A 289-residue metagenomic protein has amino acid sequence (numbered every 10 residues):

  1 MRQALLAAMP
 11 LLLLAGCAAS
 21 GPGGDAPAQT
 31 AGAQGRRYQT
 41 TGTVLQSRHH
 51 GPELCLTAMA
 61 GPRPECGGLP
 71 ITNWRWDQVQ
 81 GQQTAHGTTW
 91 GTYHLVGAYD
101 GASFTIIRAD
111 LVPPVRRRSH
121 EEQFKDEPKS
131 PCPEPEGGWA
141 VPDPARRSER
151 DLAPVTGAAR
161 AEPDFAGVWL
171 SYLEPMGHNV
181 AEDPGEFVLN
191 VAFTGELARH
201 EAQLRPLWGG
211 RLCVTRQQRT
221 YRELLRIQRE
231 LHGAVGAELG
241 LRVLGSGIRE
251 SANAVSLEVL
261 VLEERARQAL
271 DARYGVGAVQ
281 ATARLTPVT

Functional and structural regions predicted by a protein language model:
A4-A7, C17-Q218, E223-S251, L262-T289: OB-fold and OB-like single-stranded nucleic-acid-recognition modules and their adjacent interaction interfaces
